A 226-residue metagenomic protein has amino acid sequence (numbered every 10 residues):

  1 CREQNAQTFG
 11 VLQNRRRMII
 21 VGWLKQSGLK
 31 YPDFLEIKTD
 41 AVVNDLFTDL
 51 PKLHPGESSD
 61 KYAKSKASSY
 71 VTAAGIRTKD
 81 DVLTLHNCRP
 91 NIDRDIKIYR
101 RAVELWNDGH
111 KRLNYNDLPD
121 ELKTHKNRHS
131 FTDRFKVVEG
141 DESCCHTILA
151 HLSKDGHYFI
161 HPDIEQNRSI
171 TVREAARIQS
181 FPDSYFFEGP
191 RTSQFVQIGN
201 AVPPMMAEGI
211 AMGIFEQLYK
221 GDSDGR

Functional and structural regions predicted by a protein language model:
C1-H125: Class I S-adenosyl-L-methionine
V71-R226: C-terminal target-recognition/interaction regions appended to catalytic cores
